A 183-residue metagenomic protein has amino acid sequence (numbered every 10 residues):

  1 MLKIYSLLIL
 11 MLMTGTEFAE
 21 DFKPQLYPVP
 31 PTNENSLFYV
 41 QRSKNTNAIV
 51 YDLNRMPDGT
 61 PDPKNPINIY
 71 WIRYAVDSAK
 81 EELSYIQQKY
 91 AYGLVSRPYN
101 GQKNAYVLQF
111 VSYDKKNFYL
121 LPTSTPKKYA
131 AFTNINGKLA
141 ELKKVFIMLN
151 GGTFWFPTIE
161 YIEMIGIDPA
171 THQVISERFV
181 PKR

Functional and structural regions predicted by a protein language model:
I4-G15: Sec-dependent N-terminal signal peptides
A19-Q88, V174-S176: N-terminal export/targeting and maturation segments
S36-V40, I49-R55, L94, F110 (+2 more regions): Broad, structure-driven detector of short, well-ordered beta-strand segments within folded domains
F38-Y39, V50, N68, R73 (+4 more regions): Ser/Thr- (and often Asn-) enriched beta-sheet segments in non-cytosolic proteins
Q41-N45, N54-P57, R73-D77, V111-K115 (+3 more regions): Short, flexible beta-strand-to-coil junctions
I67-E141: Mature extracytoplasmic domains of secretory-pathway proteins
K115-R183: Extracytoplasmic electrostatic interaction patches
